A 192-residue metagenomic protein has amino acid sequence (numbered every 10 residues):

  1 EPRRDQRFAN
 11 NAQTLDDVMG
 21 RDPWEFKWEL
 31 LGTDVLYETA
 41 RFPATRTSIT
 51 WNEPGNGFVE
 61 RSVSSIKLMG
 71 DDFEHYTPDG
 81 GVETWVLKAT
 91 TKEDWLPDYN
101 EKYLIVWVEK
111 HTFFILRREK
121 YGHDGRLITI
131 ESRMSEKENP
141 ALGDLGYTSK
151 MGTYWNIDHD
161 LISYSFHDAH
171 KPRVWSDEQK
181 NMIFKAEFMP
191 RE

Functional and structural regions predicted by a protein language model:
E1-L31, V35-P54, V59-M182: Gly/Pro-enriched, hydrophobic low-complexity segments that function as extracytoplasmic propeptides/linkers
N181-E192: Short, low-complexity, Pro/Ser/Thr/Gly-rich segments in the mature regions of secreted, periplasmic
